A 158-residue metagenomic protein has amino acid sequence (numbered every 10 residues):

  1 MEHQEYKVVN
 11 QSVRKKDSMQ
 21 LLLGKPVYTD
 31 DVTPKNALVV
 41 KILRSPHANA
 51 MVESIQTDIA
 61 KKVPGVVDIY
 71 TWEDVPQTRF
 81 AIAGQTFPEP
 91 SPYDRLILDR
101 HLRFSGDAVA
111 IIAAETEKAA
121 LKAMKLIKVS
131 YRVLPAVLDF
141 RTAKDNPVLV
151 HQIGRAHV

Functional and structural regions predicted by a protein language model:
M1-G154: Flexible, low-hydrophobicity surface segments
